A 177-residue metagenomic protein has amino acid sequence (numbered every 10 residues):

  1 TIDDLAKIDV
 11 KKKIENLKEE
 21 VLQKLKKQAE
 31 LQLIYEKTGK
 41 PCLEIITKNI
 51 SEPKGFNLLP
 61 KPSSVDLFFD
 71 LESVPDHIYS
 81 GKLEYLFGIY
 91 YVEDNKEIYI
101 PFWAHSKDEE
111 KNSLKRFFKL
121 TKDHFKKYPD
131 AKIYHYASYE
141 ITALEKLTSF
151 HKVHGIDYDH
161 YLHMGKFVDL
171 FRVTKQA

Functional and structural regions predicted by a protein language model:
T1-I2, S106: Alpha-helix N-cap recognition
I2-L83, D123: Long, highly charged low-complexity segments
A29-L31, G88, T174: Small-side-chain structural scaffolding
P53-F56, D76, G88, V153-Y161: Intrinsically disordered, low-complexity boundary segments flanking structured domains
S64-F69, Y85-F87, P129-K132, K166: Structural beta-strand/beta-sheet cores of well-ordered domains, especially the beta-sheet scaffolds that support
K82-N95: Short conserved beta-strand segments at catalytic cores or DNA/RNA-binding microdomains of nucleic-acid binding
Y91, Y99-A177: Conserved DEDDh/DEDDy metal-dependent 3′-5′ exonuclease domain
